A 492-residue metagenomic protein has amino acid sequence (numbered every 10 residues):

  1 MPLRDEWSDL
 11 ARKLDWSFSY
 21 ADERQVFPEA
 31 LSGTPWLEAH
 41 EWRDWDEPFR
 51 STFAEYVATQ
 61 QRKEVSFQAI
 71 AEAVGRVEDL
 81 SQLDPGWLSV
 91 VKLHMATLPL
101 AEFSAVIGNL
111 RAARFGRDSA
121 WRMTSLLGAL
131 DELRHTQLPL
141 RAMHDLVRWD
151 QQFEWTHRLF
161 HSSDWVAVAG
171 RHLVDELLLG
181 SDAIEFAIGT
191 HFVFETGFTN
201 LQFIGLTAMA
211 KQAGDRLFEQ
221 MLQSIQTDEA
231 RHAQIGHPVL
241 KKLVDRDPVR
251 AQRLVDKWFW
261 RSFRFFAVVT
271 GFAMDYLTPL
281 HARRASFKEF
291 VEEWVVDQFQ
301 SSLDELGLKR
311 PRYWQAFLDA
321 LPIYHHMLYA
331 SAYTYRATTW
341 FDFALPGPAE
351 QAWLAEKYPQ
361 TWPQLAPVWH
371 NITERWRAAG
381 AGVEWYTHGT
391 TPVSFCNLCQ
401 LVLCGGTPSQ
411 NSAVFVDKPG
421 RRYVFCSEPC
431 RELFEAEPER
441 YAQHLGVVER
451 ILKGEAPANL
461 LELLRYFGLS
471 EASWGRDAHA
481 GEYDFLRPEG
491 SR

Functional and structural regions predicted by a protein language model:
M1-D44, R250-A379: Extended, helix-rich structural scaffolds rather than catalytic motifs
R4-S8, E41-T52, V90-H94, D118-R134 (+3 more regions): Alpha-helical scaffold segments that form or flank carboxylate-/histidine-based iron centers
D9-R12, W16-S17, A21, P85-G116 (+2 more regions): Alpha-helical bundle segments that constitute or directly flank the non-heme di-iron/ferroxidase center
Y20-E72, L133-T156, H237-L240: Conserved alpha-helical segments that form or flank metal/cofactor-binding pockets of metalloenzymes
A73-M95, W155-V193, Q212, R261-L280: Acidic/His metal-coordination segments adjacent to aromatic residues that form catalytic metal sites in metalloenzymes
M95-A169: Long, hydrophobic, well-ordered secondary-structure blocks that form the structural core and pocket-lining surfaces
R111-M123, D145-Q151, L178-E185, I204-S224 (+2 more regions): Inter-helical turn/loop segments and adjacent helix faces that build the functional surface of alpha-helical bundle
W353-R422, C426-E432, E437-R492: Intrinsically disordered, low-complexity terminal tails and linkers in eukaryotic proteins, enriched in charged/polar
